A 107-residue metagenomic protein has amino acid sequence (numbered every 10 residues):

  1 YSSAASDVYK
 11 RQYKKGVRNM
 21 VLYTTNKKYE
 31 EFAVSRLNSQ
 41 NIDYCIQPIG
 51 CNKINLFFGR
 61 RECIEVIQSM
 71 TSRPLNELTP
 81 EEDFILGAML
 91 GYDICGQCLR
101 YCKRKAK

Functional and structural regions predicted by a protein language model:
Y1-A5, Y9: Single conserved hydrophobic/aromatic residue that forms the stacking wall/gate of nucleotide- or nucleobase-binding
V8, M20, R73-P74: A general structural-boundary detector
R11-K14, C45-Q47: Short, exposed beta-strand/loop patches in secreted or surface proteins that constitute
K14-L22: Short glycine-/aliphatic-rich beta-strand segments at the starts of folded cytosolic domains
V21-Y29: Short, surface-exposed ligand-recognition loops at beta-strand->loop->(often short) alpha-helix junctions that present
E30-I85, M89-K107: Intrinsic-disorder/low-complexity detector
